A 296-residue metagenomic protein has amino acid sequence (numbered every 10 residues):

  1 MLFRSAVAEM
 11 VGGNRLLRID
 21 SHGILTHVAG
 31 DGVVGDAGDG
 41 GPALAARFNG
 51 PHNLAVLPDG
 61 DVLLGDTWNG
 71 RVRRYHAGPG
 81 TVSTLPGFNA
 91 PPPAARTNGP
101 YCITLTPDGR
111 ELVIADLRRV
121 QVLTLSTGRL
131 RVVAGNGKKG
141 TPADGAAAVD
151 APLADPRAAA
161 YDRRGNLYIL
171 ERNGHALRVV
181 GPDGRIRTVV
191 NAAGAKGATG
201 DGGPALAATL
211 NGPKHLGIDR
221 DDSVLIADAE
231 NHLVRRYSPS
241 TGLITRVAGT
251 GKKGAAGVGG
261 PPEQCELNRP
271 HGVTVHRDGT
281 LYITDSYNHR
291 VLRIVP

Functional and structural regions predicted by a protein language model:
M1-L2: Short, small-residue-biased leader/transition segments that mark boundaries at the very start of proteins
S5-V7, D61-L63, E111-V113, N166-I169 (+2 more regions): Conserved beta-propeller blade signature
M10-V11, T67-W68, L117, L125 (+3 more regions): Short loop/turn segments immediately following the C-termini of beta-strands
N14-L17, G70-R74, R118-Q121, H175-R178 (+3 more regions): A short loop-to-beta-strand structural motif that recurs across blades of beta-propeller domains
H22-G50, P79-Y101, T127-D155, R185-G212 (+1 more regions): Gly/Pro-rich loop segments of beta-rich domains
V56-D59, L105-D108, Y161-R164, I218-D221 (+1 more regions): Residue-level detector of Asp-centered blade-edge/turn motifs that repeat once per structural unit in beta-propeller
R269-P296: Blade-level signature of beta-propeller repeat domains, shared across WD40, Kelch, NHL, RCC1 and BNR/Asp-box propellers
